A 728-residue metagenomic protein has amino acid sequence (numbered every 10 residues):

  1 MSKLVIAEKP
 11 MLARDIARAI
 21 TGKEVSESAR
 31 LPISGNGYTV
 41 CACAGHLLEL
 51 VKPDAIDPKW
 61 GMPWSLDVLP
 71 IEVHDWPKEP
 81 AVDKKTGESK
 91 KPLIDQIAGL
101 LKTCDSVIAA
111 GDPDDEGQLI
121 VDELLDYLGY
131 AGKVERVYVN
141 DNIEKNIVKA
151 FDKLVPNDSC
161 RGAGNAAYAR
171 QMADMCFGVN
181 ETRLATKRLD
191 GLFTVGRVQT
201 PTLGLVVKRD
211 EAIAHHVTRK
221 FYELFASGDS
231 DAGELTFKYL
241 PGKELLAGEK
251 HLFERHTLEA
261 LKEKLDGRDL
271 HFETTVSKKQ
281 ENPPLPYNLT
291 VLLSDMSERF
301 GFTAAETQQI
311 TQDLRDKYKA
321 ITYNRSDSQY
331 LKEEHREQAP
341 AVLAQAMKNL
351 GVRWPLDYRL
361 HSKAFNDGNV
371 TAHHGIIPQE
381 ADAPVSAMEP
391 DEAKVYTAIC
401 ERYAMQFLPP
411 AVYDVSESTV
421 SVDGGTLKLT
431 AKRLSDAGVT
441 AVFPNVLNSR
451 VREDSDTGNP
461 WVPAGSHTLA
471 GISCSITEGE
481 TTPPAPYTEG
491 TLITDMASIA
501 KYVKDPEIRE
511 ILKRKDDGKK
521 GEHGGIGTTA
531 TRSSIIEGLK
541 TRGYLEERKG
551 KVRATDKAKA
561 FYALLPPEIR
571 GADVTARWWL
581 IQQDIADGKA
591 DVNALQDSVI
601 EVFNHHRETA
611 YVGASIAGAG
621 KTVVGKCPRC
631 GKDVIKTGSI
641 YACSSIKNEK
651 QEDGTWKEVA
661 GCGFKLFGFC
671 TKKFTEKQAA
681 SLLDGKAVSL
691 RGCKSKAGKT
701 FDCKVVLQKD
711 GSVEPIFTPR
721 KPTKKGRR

Functional and structural regions predicted by a protein language model:
M1-Q171, M175: Intrinsically disordered, low-complexity regulatory segments
M1-S2, D112-P113, D190-T194, V276-L285 (+3 more regions): Conserved short loop/turn motifs at secondary-structure junctions
S2-L4, A81-T86, Y127, T182 (+5 more regions): Basic, low-complexity terminal or inter-domain segments flanking catalytic cores
P10-A17, G37-A44, G87-L101, G117-D122 (+17 more regions): Amphipathic alpha-helical transducer elements in NTP-driven molecular machines
S89, N142, N146-G228, V276-S277: C-terminal or mid-to-C-terminal helical accessory/interaction module adjacent to the motor/catalytic core
H216-Y239, D269, E273-I310, T488 (+1 more regions): C-terminal accessory/connector segments of nucleic-acid motor ATPases
L246-L285, D573: Metal- or metallocofactor-binding catalytic centers and their adjacent structured scaffolds across diverse enzyme
